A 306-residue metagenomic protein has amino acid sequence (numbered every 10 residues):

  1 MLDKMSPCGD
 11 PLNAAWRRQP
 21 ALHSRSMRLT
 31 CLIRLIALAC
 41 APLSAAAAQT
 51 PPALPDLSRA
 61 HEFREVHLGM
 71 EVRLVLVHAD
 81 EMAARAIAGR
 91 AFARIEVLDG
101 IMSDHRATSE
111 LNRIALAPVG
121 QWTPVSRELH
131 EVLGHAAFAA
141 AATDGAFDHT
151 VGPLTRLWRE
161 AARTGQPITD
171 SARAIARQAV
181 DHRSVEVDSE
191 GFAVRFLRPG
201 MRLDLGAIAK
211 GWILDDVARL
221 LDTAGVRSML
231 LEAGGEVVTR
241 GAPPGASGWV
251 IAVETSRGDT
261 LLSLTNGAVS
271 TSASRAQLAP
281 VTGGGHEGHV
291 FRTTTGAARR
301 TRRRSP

Functional and structural regions predicted by a protein language model:
L2-K4, W16, R28-I36, A45-P306: Mature catalytic core of soluble alpha/beta enzymes
G9-D10, W16: Short linear segments in intrinsically disordered or otherwise low-structure-confidence regions
